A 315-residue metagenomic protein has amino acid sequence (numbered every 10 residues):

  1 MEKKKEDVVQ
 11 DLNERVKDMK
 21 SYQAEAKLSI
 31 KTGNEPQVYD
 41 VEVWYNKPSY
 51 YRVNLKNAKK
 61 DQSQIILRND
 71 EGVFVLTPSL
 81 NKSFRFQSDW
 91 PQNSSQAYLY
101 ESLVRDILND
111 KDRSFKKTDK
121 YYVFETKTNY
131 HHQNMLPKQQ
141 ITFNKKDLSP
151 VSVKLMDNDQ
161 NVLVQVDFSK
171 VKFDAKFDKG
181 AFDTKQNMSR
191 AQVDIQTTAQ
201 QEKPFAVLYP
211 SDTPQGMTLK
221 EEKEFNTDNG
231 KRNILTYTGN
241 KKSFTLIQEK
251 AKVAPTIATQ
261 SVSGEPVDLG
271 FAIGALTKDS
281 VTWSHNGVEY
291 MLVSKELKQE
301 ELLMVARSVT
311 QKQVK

Functional and structural regions predicted by a protein language model:
M1-Y50, K111-S114, E265-E289, K295-K315: N-terminal leader/targeting segments and the immediate start of mature chains
D18, W44-Y51, L67-G72, T118-D119 (+4 more regions): Short, solvent-exposed coil/turn segments at beta-strand boundaries
P36-D40, D61-S63, N134-Q139, V162-Q165 (+2 more regions): Short, surface-exposed coil-to-beta transition loops
E42-A97, D157, N161-D167: An acidic-aromatic
V53, V153-L155, L292: Beta-strand-dense domains in secreted/periplasmic systems and polymorphic toxin scaffolds
N54, A191-N286: Short, solvent-exposed recognition patches
D70-P137: Flexible, processing/modification-adjacent segments and terminal tails in exported/periplasmic/extracellular proteins
D119-M188: Gly/Pro-enriched, hydrophobic low-complexity segments that function as extracytoplasmic propeptides/linkers
